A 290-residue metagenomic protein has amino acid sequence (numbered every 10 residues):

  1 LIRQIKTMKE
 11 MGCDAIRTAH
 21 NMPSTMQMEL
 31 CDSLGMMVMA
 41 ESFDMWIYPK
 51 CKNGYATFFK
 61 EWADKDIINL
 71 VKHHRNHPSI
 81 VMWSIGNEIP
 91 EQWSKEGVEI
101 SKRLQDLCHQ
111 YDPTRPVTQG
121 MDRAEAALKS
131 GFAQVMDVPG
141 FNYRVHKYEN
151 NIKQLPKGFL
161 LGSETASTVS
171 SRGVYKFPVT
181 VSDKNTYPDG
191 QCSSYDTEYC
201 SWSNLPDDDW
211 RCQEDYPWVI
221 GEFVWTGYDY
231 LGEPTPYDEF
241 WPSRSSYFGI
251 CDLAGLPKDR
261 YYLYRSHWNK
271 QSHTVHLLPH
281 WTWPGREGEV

Functional and structural regions predicted by a protein language model:
L1-V290: Extended substrate-binding grooves/exosites of carbohydrate-active enzymes
